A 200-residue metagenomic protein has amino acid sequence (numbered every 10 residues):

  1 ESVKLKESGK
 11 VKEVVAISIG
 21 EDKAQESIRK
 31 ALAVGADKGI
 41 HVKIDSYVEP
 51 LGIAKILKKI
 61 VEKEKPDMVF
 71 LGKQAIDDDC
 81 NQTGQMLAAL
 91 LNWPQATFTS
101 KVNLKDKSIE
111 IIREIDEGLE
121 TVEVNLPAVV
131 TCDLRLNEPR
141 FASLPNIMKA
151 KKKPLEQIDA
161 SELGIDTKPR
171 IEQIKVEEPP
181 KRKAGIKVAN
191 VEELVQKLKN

Functional and structural regions predicted by a protein language model:
E1-N200: N-terminal glycine-rich FAD/FM-binding segment characteristic of electron-transfer flavoproteins
